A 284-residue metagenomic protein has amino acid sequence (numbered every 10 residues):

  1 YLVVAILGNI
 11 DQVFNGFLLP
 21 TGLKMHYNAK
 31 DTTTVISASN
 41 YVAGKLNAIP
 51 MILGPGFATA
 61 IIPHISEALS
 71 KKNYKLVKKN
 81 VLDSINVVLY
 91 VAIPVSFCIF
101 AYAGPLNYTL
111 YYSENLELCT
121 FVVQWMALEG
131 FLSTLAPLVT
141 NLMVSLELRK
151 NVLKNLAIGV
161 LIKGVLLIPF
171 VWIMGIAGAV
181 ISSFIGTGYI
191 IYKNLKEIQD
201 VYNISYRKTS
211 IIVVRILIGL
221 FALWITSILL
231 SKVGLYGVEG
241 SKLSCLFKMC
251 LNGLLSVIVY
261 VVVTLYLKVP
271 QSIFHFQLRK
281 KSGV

Functional and structural regions predicted by a protein language model:
Y1, I36-L46, L76-S96: Junctions where cytoplasmic loops transition into the N-terminal start of transmembrane alpha-helices in multi-pass
Y1-P63: Transmembrane helical elements of multi-pass membrane transporters/channels
I52-N73, K78, L142: Helix-loop junctions and terminal segments of transmembrane helices in multi-pass membrane transport/translocation
N80-F100, A177-Y202, V213-L220: Short alpha-helical transmembrane segments in multi-pass integral membrane proteins
L82, F100-S133, E239-L243: Interfacial segments at transmembrane-helix termini and the short loops linking adjacent helices
F121-E147, N151-V171, I176-E197, N252 (+1 more regions): Short runs within selected transmembrane alpha-helices of multi-pass transporters and secretion channels
I168, L220-Y236: Hydrophobic alpha-helical transmembrane segments in multi-pass integral membrane proteins
L229-V284: Membrane-proximal transmembrane or re-entrant/amphipathic helices at the cytosolic face
